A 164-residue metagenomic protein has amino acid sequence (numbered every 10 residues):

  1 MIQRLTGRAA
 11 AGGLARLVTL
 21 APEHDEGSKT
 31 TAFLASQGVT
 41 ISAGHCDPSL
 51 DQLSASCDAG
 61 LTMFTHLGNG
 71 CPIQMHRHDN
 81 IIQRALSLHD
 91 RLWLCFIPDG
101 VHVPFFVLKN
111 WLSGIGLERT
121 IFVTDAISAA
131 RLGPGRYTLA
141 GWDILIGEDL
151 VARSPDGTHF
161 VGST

Functional and structural regions predicted by a protein language model:
M1-P48: Metal-dependent enolase-superfamily TIM-barrel catalytic cores that perform enediolate-based chemistry
T30, L34, A43, D51-T164: Active-site-adjacent C-terminal substructures of enzyme catalytic domains
